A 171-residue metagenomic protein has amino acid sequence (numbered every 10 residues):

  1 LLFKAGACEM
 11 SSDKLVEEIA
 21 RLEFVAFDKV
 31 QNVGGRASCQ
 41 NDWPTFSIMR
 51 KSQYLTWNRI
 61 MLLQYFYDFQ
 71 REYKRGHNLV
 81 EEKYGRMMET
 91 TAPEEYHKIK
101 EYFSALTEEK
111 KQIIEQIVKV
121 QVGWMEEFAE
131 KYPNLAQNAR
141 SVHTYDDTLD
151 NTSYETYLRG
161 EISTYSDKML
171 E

Functional and structural regions predicted by a protein language model:
L1-E9: Short, Lys/Arg-enriched N-terminal segments with co-localized hydrophobic residues within the first ~10-30 amino acids
G6, A92, Y132-P133: Short, flexible coil/linker elements and helix-boundary hinge sites characteristic of intrinsically disordered
S11-Q40, T107-Y145: Polar/charged low-complexity regulatory segments
S12-L15, S47, R59-L62, Y96 (+3 more regions): Short amphipathic alpha-helical segments that mediate assembly, nucleic-acid/protein binding, or membrane association
R36-T56, Q64-D68, L79-V80, D146-I162: A cross-kingdom feature marking solvent-exposed beta-strand/loop segments within repeated, beta-rich binding/scaffold
Y54-Q70, I113-V118, I162-Y165, M169-E171: Short, structured motif recognition centered on aromatic/hydrophobic residues
L62, Y67-T107: Repeat-associated, polar segments at repeat-unit boundaries in modular proteins
E126-E171: Conserved binding-pocket/active-site segment within a compact domain
